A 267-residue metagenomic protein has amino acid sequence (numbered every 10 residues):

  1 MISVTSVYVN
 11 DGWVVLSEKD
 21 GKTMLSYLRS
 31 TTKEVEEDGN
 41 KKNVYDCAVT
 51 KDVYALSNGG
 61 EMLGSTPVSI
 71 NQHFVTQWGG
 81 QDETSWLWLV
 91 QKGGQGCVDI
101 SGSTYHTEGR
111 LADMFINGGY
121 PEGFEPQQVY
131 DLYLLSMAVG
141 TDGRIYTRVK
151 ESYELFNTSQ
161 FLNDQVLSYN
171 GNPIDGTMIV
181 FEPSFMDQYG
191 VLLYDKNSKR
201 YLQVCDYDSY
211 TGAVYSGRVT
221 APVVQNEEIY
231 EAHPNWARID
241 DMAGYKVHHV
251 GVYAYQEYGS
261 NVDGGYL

Functional and structural regions predicted by a protein language model:
M1-V9: Beta-strand-enriched, solvent-exposed domains that form extended recognition/catalytic surfaces
Y8-N10, L132-Y133: Short, well-ordered loop/turn elements at secondary-structure boundaries
G12-L16: Boundary/junction segments of secreted and surface-exposed precursor proteins
S17-T66, W78, D82, W88-L111: Beta-propeller domains
A48, V53, Q81-L267: Preference for solvent-exposed, low-hydrophobicity sequence contexts
P67-Q72: Conserved beta-strand position repeated once per blade in WD40 beta-propeller domains
